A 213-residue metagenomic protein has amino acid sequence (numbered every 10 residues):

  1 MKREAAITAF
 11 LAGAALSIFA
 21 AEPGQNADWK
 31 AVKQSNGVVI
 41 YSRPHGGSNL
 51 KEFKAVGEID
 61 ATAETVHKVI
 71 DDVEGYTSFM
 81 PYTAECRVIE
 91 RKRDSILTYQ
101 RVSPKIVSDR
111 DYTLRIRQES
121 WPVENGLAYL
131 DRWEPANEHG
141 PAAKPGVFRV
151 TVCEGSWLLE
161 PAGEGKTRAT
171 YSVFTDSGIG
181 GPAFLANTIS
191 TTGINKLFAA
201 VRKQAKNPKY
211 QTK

Functional and structural regions predicted by a protein language model:
M1-F10: Bacterial N-terminal signal peptides that target proteins for export
A12-A20: Hydrophobic h-region of N-terminal signal peptides that target proteins for export in Gram-negative bacteria
A21-K213: Eukaryotic helix-grip
